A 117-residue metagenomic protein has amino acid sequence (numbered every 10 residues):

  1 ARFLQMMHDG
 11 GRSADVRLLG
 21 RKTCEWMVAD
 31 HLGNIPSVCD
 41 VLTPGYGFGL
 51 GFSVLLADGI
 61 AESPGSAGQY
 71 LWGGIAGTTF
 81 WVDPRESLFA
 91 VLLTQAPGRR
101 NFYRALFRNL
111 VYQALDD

Functional and structural regions predicted by a protein language model:
A1-D117: Catalytic loop of the DD-peptidase/beta-lactamase superfamily, centered on the K-T-G motif and neighboring
